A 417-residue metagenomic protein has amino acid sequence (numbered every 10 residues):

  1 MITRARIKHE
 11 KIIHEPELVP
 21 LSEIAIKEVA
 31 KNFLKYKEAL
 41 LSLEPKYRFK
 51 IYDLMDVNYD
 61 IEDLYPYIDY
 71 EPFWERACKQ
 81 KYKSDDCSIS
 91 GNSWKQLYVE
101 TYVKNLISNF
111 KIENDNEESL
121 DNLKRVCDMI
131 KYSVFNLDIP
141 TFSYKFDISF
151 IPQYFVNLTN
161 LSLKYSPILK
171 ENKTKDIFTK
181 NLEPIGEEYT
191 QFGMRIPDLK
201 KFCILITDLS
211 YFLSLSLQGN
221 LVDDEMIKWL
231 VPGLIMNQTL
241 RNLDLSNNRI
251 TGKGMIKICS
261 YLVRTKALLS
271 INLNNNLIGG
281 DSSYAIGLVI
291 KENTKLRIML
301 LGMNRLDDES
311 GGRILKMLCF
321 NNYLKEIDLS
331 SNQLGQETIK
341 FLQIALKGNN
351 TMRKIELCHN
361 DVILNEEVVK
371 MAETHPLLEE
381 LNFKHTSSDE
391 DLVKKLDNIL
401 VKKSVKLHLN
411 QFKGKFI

Functional and structural regions predicted by a protein language model:
M1-F150, Y154-T159, P167: Cullin-RING E3 adaptor/co-adaptor recruitment helices
E117-C127, F142-I151, K170-N181, G186 (+8 more regions): Leucine-rich repeat
F135-L137, L161-L163, L215-L217, L243-L245 (+5 more regions): Conserved hydrophobic beta-strand positions in leucine-rich repeat
P140-F142, S166-I168, F192, N220 (+7 more regions): Conserved "Asn-ladder"/turn position within leucine-rich repeats
L262, K266-V362, E367: Eukaryotic tandem repeat interaction scaffolds
Q336-K340, I344, G348-I417: C-terminal capping region of solenoid repeat domains
